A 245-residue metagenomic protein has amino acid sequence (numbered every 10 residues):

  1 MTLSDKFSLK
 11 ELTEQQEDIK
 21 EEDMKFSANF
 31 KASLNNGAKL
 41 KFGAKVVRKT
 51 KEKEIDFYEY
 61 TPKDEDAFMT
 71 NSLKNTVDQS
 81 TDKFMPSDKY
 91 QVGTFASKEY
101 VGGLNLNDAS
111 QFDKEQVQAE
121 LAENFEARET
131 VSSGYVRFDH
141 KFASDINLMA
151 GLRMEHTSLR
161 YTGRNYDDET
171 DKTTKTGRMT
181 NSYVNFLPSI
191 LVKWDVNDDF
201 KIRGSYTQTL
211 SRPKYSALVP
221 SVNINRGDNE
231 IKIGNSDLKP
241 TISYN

Functional and structural regions predicted by a protein language model:
M1-E11, E65-E123: Flexible glycine-rich, low-complexity coil/linker segments exposed to the extracellular/periplasmic environment
L12-E17, N29, A119-N124, E169-M179 (+1 more regions): Extracellular loop and loop/strand-boundary signature of outer-membrane beta-barrel proteins
Q15-D18, E22, V46-E52, M154-R160 (+1 more regions): Transmembrane beta-strands of outer-membrane beta-barrel pores
E22-A28, S132-V136, F186-V192, G234 (+1 more regions): Hydrophobic, lipid-facing positions within transmembrane beta-strands of outer-membrane proteins
N35-G37, A143-D145, D195-D199, S243: Outer-membrane beta-barrel channels and translocator barrels
A38-A44, L148-L152, P188, I202-G204: Transmembrane beta-strands of outer-membrane beta-barrel proteins
K53-E59, R160-E169, Y215-S221, D228-E230: Outer-membrane beta-barrel translocator domains and adjoining extracellular loop/strand segments of Gram-negative
A119, E123-S132, N181, P213-N245: Outer-membrane beta-barrel signature, preferentially recognizing the C-terminal barrel domain of Gram-negative
